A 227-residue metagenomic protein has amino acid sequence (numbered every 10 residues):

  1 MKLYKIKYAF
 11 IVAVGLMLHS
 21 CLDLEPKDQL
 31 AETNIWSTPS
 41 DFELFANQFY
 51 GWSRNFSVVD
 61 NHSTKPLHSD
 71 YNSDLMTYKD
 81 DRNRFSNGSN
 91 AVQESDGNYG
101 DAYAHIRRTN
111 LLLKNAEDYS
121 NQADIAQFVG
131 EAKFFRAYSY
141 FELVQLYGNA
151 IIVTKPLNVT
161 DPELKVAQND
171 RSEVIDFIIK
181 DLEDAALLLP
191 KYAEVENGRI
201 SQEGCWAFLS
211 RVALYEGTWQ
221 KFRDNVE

Functional and structural regions predicted by a protein language model:
M1-A31: Bacterial Sec-dependent N-terminal signal peptides
C21-T64: Membrane-proximal, proline-rich intrinsically disordered regions
T38-P39, E43-S53, Y78-Y147, E163-D176 (+1 more regions): Conserved, well-structured interaction surfaces
S57-T64, L143-I152: Proline-centered turn/helix-capping motifs that create local helix->coil transitions or kinks
K133, W206-V212: TPR/Sel1-like alpha-solenoid repeat signature
V144-Q145, I151, A193, Y215-D224: Short coil/turn linking the two alpha-helices of tandem helical-hairpin repeats
N149, V153, E196-A207: Aromatic-lined, polymer-binding surfaces characteristic of secreted/periplasmic polysaccharide-degrading enzymes
